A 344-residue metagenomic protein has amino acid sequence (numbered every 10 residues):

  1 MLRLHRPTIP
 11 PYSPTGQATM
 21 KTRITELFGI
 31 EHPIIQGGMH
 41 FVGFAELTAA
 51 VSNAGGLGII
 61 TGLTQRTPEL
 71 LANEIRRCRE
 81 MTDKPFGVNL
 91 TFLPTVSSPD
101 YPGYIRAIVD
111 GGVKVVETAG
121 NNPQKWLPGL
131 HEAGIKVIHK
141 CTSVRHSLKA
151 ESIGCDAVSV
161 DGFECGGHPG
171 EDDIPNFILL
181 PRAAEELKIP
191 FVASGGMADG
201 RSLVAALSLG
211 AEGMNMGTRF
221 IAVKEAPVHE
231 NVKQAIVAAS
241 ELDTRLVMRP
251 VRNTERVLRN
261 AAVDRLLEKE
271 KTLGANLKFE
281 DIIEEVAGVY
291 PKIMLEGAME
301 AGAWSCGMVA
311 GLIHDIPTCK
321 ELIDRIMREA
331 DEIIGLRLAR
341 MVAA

Functional and structural regions predicted by a protein language model:
L2-R3, I178: Extended interaction regions within the primary functional domain
R3-T19: Short, Lys/Arg-enriched N-terminal segments with co-localized hydrophobic residues within the first ~10-30 amino acids
R6, P10, S159-D161, T318: Intrinsically disordered, low-complexity serine/threonine-rich segments
P14-P190: Active-site entrance/lid segments in N-terminal catalytic domains of soluble metabolic enzymes
M39, G196-M197: Active-site metal-binding loops of divalent metal-dependent hydrolases
G170-V192, A198-A344: Conserved active-site-proximal phosphate/metal-binding subdomains
